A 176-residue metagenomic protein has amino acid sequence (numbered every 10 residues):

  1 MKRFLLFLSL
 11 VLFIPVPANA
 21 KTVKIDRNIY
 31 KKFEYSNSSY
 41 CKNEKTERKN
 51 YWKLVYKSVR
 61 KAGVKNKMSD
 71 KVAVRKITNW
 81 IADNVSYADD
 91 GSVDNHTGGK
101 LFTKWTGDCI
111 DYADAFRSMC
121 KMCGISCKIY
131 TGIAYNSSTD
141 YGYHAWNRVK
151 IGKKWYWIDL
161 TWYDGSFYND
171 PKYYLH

Functional and structural regions predicted by a protein language model:
K2-A20: Sec-dependent N-terminal signal peptides of Gram-positive bacterial secreted proteins and lipoproteins
L10-V11, W80, M119: Generic, well-ordered alpha-helical scaffold segments in large soluble proteins
A18-R48: N-terminal, intrinsically disordered, polar/charged segments of Gram-positive cell-envelope systems that serve as
N37-T103: Secondary-structure boundary elements
D70-I77, W105-C120: Active-site nucleophilic cysteine motif
L101-T106, N136-S138: A glycine-rich, coil/turn loop motif that links secondary-structure elements
D114-H176: Hydrophobic/aromatic-rich core segments of domains that either
